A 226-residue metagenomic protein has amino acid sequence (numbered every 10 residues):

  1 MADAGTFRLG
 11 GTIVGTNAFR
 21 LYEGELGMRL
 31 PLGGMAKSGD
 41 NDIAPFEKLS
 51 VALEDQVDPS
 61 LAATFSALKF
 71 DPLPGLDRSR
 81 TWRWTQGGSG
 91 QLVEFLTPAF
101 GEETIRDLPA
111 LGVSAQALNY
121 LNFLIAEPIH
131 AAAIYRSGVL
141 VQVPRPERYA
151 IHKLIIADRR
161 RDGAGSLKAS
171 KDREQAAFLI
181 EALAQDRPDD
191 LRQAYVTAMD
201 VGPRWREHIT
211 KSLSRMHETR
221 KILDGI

Functional and structural regions predicted by a protein language model:
M1-I226: Compositionally biased terminal segments of proteins
